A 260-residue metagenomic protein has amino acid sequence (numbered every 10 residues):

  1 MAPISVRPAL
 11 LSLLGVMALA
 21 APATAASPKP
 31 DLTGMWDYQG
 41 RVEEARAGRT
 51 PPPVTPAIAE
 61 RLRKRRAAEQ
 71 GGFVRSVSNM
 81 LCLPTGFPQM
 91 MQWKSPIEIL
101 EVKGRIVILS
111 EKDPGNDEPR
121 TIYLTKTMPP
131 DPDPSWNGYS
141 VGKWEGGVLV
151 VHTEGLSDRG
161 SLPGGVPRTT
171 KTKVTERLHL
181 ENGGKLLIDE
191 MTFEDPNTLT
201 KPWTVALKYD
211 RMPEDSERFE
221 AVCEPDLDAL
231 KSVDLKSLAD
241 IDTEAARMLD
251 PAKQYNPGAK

Functional and structural regions predicted by a protein language model:
M1-R7: N-terminal secretory signal peptides that target proteins for export/translocation
A2, A18-A20, L249: Position-driven detector of the extreme protein N-terminus
A9-A21: Bacterial N-terminal signal peptides
T24-K260: PEST-like low-complexity, intrinsically disordered acidic/proline/serine-rich tracts that flank trafficking/processing
